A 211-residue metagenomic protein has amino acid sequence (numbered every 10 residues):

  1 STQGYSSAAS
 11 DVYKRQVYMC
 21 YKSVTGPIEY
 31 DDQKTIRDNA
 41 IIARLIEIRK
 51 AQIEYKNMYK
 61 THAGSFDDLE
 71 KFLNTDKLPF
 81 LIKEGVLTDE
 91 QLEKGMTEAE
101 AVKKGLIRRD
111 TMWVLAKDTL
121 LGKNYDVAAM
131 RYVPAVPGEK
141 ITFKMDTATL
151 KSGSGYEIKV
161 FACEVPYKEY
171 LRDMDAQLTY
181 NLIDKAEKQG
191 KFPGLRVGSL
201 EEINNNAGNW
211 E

Functional and structural regions predicted by a protein language model:
T2-Y5, A9-Y13: Short, small-residue-biased leader/transition segments that mark boundaries at the very start of proteins
G4, Y18-A40: Amphipathic alpha-helical segments typified by the pilin-like N-terminal helix that continues immediately C-terminal
D38-Y59: N-terminal alpha-helical signal peptides/signal-anchor transmembrane segments
N57, T61-E211: Low-complexity, acidic interaction segments enriched in glycine
